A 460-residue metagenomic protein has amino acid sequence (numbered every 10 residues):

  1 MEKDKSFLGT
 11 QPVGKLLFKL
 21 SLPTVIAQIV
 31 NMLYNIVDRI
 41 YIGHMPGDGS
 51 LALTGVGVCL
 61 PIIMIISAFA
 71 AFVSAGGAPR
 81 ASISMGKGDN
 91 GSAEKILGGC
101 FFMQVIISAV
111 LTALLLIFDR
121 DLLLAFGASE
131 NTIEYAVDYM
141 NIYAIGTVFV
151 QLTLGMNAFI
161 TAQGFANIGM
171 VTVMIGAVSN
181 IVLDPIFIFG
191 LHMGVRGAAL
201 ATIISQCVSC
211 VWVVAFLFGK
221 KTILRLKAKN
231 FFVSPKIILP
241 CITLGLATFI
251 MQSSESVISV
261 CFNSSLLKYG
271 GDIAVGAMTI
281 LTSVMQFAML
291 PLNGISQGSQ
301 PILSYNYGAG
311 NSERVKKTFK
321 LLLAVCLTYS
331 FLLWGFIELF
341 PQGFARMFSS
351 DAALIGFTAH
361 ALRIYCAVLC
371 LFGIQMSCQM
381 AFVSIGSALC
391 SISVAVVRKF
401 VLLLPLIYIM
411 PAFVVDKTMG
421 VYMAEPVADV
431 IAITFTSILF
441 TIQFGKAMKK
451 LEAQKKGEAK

Functional and structural regions predicted by a protein language model:
M1-T24, A81-V148, G190-G245, L303-V368 (+1 more regions): Short alpha-helical transmembrane segments in multi-pass integral membrane proteins
K19-L20, V58, I181, T243 (+5 more regions): Hydrophobic alpha-helical transmembrane segments of integral membrane proteins, especially lipid-exposed positions
V25-P79, Y143-V150, L239-N306, C326-W334 (+3 more regions): Transmembrane helix-bundle signature of multi-pass secondary active exporters and lipid flippases
N31, N35, R39, G43 (+10 more regions): Juxtamembrane/transmembrane-helix interface segments of polytopic membrane transporters
L33-I36, H44, S50, S84-K87 (+6 more regions): Helix-loop interface residues and adjacent transmembrane-helix termini in multi-pass membrane transporters, primarily
I36-I40, A113, G155-F159, V178-I186 (+8 more regions): Alpha-helical transmembrane segments of multipass membrane proteins
L53-A113, V150-G169, A277-G335, L339-P341 (+1 more regions): Small-residue-rich hydrophobic transmembrane alpha-helices
S74, Y143-T161, G169-A177, A198-V211 (+4 more regions): Short runs within selected transmembrane alpha-helices of multi-pass transporters and secretion channels
